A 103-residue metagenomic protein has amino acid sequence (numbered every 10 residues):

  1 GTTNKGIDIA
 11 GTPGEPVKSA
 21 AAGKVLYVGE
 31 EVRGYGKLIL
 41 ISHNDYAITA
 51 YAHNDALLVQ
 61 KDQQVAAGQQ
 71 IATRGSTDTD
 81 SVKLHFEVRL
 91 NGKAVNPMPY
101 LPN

Functional and structural regions predicted by a protein language model:
G1-S19: Short glycine/threonine/proline-enriched tight-turn/helix- or strand-capping micro-motif at secondary-structure
T2, V32-Y35, T77-V82: Short, glycine-/polar-rich solvent-exposed loops and beta-turns at beta-strand/coil boundaries
N4-G6, Y27-V28, P97: Pro/Gly-rich coil/turn motifs and low-complexity linkers
I7-A10, L38-H43, H85-E87: Short, acidic/hydrophobic/Gly-rich beta-strand patch recurrent on exposed beta strands that often constitutes part
T12, V28-G29, N54-L57, R74-T77: Residue-level recognition of beta-strand microenvironments
P16-V25, V59-T73: Short, well-structured beta-strand-loop connectors
A20-D55: Zn2+-dependent peptidoglycan hydrolase active-site motif and core
I39, Q63-N103: Conserved, short, structured surface segments that act as functional micro-motifs
